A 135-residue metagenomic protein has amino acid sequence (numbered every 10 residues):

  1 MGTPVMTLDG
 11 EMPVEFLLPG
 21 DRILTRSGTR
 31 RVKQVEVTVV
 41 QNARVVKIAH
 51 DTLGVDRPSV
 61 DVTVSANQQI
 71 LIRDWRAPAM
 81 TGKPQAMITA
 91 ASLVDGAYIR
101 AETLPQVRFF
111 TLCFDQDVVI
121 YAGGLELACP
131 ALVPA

Functional and structural regions predicted by a protein language model:
M1-T7, R22-A135: Long beta-strand-rich cores associated with HINT superfamily self-processing modules
E15-D21: Structural motif
